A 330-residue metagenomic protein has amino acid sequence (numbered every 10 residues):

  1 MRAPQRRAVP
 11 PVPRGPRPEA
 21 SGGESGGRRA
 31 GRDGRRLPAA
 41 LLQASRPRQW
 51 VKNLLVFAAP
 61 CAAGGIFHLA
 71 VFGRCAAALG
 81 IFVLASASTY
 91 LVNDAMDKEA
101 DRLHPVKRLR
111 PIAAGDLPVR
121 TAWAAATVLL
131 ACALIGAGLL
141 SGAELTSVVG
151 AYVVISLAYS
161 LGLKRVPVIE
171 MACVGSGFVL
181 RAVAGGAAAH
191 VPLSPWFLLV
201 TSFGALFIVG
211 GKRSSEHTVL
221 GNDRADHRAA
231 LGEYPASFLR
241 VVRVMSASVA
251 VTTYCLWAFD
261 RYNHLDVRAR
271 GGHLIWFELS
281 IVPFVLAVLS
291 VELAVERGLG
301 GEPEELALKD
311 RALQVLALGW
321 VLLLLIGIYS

Functional and structural regions predicted by a protein language model:
M1-Q43, R48-Q49, L161, V179-S330: C-terminal membrane-associated helical module and adjoining short loops/tails
R2-R102, G115-V128: Topogenic membrane-insertion module of multi-pass membrane proteins
L54, A58, A76, G80-A87 (+9 more regions): Generic alpha-helical transmembrane segments of integral inner-membrane proteins, especially permease/transport modules
A62-R74, L139, N263-D266, S330: Short, hydrophobic transmembrane alpha-helix segments
A85-A113, G211-V219, S290: Acidic (Asp/Glu-rich) catalytic motifs at the cytosolic membrane interface
K98, L103-L145, V149, P195-L206 (+2 more regions): Multi-pass membrane catalytic core of lipid/isoprenoid biosynthesis enzymes
G138-A143, S160-V168, G185-P192: Membrane-interface helix caps and helix-loop-helix hairpins in membrane proteins
A143-A151, R165-G175, W196: Hydrophobic alpha-helical membrane segments of integral membrane proteins
